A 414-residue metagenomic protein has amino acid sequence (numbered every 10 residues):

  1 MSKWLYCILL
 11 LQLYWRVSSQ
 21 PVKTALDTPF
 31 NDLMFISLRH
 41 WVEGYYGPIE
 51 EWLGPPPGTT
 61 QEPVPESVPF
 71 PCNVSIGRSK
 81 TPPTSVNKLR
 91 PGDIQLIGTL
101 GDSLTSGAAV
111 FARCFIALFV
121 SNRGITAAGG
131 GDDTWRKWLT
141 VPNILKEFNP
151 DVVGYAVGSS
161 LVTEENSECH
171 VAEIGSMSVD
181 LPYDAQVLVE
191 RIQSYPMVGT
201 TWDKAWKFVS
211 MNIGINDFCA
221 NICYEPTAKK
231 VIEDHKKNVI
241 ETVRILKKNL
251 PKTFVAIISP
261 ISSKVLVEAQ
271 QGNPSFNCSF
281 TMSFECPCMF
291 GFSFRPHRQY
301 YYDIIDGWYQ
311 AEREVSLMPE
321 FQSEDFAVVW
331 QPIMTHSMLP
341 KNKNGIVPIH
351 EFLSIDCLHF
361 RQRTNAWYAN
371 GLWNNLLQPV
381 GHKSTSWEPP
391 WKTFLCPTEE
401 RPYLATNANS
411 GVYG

Functional and structural regions predicted by a protein language model:
C7-Q95, S275-F276, F280-G414: Conserved catalytic region of serine esterases and O-acyltransferases that act on ester linkages in lipids
K88-F111, W135-T140, I144, D151 (+2 more regions): Hydrophobic transmembrane alpha-helices of multi-pass solute transporters/permeases
L96-A108, N143, S167-A172, K207-N212 (+3 more regions): Structural recognition of the beta-strand scaffold that forms the well-ordered cores of secreted hydrolase catalytic
G107-R113, V157, L181-Y183, A220-E225 (+4 more regions): Short, solvent-exposed loop/turn and secondary-structure capping segments
I116-K237, R244: Conserved SGNH/GDSL esterase-like catalytic core that processes O-acyl groups on lipids and polysaccharides
K137-D151, E241-F254, Y301-W330: A structural motif corresponding to the C-terminal end of an alpha-helix and its immediate exit/capping segment
V152-T163, V255-I257, S323-D325, S384-E388: Surface-exposed patches in mature extracellular/periplasmic domains of secreted proteins
V189-R295, Q299-E312: Eukaryotic endomembrane system proteins
